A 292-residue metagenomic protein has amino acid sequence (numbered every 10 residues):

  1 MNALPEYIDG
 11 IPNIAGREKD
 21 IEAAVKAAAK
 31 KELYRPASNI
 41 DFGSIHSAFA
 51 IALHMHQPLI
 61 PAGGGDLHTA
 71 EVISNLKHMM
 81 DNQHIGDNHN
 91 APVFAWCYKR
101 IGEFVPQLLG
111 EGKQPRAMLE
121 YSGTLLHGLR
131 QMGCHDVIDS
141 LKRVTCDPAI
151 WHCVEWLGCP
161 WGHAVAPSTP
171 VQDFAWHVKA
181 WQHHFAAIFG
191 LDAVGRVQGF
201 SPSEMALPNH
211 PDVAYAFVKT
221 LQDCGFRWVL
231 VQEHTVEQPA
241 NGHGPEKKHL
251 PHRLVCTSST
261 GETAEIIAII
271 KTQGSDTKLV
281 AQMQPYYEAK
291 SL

Functional and structural regions predicted by a protein language model:
M1-A117, L129-M132, V137-H152: N-terminal regions that are enriched for targeting/export leaders and immediately downstream pro/stem segments
K19-K31, F174, Q182-A187, S203-F226: Residues lining hydrophobic/aromatic ligand-binding pockets adjacent to catalytic sites
A48-A52, Q114-E120, E155-G158, G199 (+2 more regions): Structural preference for beta-strand elements that scaffold enzyme active sites
P61-G64, R130-M132, S168-T169, P211-V213 (+1 more regions): Short, solvent-exposed loop/turn and secondary-structure capping segments
L76-I85, E120, L157-A166: Short glycine/proline-rich turn/loop motifs
Y98-P106, L141-K142, V178-A186, A214 (+1 more regions): Generic structural signal for well-ordered alpha-helices, preferentially at hydrophobic/aromatic core positions
G123-P208, A264-M283: Metal-dependent polysaccharide deacetylase catalytic core of the NodB/CE4 family, i.e., the active-site-bearing domain
A206-L292: Active-site-adjacent pocket scaffolds in enzyme catalytic domains
